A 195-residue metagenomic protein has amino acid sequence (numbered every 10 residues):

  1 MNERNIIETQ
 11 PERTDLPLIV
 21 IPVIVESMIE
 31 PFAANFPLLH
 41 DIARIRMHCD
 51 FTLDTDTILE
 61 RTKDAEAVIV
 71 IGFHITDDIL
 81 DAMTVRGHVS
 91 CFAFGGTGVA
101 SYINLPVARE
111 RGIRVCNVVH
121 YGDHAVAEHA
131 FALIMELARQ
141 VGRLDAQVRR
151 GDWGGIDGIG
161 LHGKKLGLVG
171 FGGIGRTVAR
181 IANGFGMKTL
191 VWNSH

Functional and structural regions predicted by a protein language model:
M1-A67: N-terminal glycine-/charge-rich "phosphate-binding" loop or analogous flexible N-terminal tail
N2-E3, H48-L53, V70-F73, A146-G154: Short gly/ser/thr-rich secondary-structure transition/capping motifs
I7-T9, R149-G160: A short, basic/flexible loop-to-alpha-helix module at the beginning of a structural domain
T14, G155-H195: Rossmann-like dinucleotide/phosphate-binding beta-alpha-beta segment
V25-M28, D50-L53, I71-I75, T97-A100 (+1 more regions): Short beta->alpha connector loops
L39-H40, R109, N183: Anion (oxyanion) recognition and catalysis
I45, I113-R114, K188: Residue-level detector of anion-binding/catalytic polar loops
A65-D145, G158-I159: Phosphate/diphosphate ligand-binding glycine-rich loop within oxidoreductases
